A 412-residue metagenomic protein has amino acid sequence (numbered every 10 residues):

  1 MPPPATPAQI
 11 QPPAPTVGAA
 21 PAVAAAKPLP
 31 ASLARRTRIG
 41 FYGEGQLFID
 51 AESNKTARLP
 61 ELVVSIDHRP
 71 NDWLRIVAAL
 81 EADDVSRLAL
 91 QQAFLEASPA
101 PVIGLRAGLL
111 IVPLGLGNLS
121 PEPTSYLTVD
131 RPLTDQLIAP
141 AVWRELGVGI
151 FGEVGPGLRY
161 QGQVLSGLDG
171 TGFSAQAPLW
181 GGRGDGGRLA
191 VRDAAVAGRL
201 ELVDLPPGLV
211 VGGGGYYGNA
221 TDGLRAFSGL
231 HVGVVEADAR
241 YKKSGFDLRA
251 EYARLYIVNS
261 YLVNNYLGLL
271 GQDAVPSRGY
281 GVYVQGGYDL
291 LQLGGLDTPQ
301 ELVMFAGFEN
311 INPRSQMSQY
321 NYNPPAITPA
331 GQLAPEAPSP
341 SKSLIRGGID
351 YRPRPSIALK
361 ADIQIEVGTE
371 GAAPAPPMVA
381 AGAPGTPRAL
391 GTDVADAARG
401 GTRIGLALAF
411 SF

Functional and structural regions predicted by a protein language model:
M1-F48, Y160, Y322-P325, A330-Q332 (+3 more regions): N-terminal periplasmic/intermembrane-space "pro-region" immediately following the signal or transit peptide
K27-G170, R192-V210, Y283-G294, P299 (+2 more regions): Outer membrane beta-barrel
I49-A51, E96-S98, N118, G208-F412: Outer-membrane beta-barrel pore domains
N54, L137-A141, R188-V191, F227-G229 (+2 more regions): Short Gly/Pro-enriched turn/cap motifs at secondary-structure boundaries
T124-P132, P178-G181, N265-G268, N323-P329: Short glycine/proline- and charge-enriched loop/turn segments that cap or connect secondary-structure elements
Q136, R183-G187, Q272: Active-site rim elements
S166-P178, R188: Charge-patterned, long linear interaction tracts outside catalytic cores
P178-A226, L230: Loop-centered beta-sheet repeat module
